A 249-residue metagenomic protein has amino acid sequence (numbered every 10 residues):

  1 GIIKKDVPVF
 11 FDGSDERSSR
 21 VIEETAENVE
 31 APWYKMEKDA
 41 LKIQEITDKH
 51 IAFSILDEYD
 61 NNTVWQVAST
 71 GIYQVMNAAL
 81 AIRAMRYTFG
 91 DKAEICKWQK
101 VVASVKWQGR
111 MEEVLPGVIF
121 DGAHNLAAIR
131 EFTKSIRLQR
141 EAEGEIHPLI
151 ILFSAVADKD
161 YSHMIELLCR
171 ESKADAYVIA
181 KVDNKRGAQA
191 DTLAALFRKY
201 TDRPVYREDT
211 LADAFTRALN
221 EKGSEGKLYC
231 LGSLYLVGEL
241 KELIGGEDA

Functional and structural regions predicted by a protein language model:
G1-W65, A78, I82-C96: Acidic, Mg2+-coordinating active-site environments of NTP-dependent enzymes
D12-Y34, V118-I119, L126, I165-K227: C-terminal helical cap/extension that packs against the catalytic core of soluble nucleotide-cofactor enzymes
K38-A40, S154-V156, K181-R186: Short, acidic/turn-prone active-site loops that include or flank metal/cofactor- and phosphate-binding residues
Y59-A176: Nucleotide phosphate-binding/pyrophosphate-handling subdomain across enzymes that bind or process nucleotide phosphates
S233: Active-site-proximal loop/hinge segments that shape catalytic or ion-binding/gating pockets
I244-A249: A cross-kingdom feature marking charged/low-complexity
